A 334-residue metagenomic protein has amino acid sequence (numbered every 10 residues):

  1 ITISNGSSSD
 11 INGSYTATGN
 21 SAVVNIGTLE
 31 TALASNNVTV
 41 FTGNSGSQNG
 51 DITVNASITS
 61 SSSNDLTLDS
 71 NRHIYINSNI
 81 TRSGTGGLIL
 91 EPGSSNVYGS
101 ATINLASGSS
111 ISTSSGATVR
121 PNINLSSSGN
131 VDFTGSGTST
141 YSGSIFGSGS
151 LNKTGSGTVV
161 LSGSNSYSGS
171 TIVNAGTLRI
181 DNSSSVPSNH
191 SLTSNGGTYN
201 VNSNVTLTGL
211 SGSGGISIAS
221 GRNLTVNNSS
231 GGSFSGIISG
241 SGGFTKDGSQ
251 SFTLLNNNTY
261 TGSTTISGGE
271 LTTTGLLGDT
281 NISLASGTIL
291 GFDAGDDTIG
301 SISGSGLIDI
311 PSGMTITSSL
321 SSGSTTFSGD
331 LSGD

Functional and structural regions predicted by a protein language model:
I1-S144, S148, I282, S305 (+1 more regions): Extracellular and secretory-pathway beta-repeat/beta-biased strand scaffolds
I76-N77, T81-G84, S95-S127, T138-S148 (+5 more regions): Surface-exposed loop/turn positions within long extracellular repeat scaffolds, especially the passenger domains
G157: Acidic/His metal-coordination segments adjacent to aromatic residues that form catalytic metal sites in metalloenzymes
V226-N228, S318: Secondary-structure capping and domain/repeat boundary segments
T317, T325, G329: Terminal helix/beta-alpha structural elements that buttress the NAD(P)+-binding lobe
